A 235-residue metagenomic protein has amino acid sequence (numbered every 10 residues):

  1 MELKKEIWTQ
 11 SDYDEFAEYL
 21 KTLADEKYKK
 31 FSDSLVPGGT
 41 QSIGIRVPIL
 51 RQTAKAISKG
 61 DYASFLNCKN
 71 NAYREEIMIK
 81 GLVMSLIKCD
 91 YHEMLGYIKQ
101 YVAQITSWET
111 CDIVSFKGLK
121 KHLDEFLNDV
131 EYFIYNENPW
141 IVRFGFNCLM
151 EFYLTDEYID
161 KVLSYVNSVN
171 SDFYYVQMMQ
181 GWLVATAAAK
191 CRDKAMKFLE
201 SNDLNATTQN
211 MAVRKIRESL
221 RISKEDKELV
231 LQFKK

Functional and structural regions predicted by a protein language model:
M1-K235: Alpha-helical scaffold domains
